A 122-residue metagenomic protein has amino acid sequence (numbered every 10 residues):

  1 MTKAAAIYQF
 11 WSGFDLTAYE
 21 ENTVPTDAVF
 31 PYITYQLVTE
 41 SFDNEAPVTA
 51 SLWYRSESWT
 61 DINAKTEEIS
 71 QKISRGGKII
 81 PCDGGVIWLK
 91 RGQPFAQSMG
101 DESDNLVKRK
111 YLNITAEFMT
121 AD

Functional and structural regions predicted by a protein language model:
M1-N22, D27, T34-D122: Charged, amphipathic alpha-helical segments and their flanking helix caps
